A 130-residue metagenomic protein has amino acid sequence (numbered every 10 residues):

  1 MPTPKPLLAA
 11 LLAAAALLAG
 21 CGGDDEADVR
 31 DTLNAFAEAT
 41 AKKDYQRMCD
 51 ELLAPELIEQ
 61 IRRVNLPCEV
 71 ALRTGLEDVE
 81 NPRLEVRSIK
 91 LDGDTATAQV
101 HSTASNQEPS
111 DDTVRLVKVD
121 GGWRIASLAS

Functional and structural regions predicted by a protein language model:
M1-A9: Bacterial N-terminal signal peptides that target proteins for export
L17-G20: C-terminal motif of bacterial Sec signal peptides marking the signal peptidase cleavage site
G22-D24, L66-P109, T113, A129-S130: Surface-exposed, charged secondary-structure patches
D25-K43: Short, aromatic-enriched amphipathic alpha-helices that serve as compact interaction elements
F36, M48-C49, L116: Hydrophobic pocket/interface hotspot
K43-E59: Short, well-ordered alpha-helical segments enriched in acidic and aromatic residues
V117-S130: Short, low-complexity, Pro/Ser/Thr/Gly-rich segments in the mature regions of secreted, periplasmic
